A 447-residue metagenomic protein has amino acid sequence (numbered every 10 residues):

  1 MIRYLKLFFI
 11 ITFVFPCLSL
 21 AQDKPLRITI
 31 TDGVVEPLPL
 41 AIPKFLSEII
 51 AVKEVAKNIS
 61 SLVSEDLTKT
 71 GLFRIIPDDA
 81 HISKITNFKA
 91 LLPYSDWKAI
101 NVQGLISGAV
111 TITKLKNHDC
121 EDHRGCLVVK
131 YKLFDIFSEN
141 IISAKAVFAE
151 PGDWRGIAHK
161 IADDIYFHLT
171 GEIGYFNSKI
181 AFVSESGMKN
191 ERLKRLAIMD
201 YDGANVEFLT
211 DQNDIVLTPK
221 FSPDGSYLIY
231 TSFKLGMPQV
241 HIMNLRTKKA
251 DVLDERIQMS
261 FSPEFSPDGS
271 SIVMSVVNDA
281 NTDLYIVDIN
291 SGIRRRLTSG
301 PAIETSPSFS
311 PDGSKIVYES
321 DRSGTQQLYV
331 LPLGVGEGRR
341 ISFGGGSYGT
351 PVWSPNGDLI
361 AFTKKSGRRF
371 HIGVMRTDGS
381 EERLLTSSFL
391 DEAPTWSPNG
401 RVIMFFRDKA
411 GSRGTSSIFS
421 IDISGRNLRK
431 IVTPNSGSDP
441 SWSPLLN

Functional and structural regions predicted by a protein language model:
A21-P37, H123, F137-F208: C-terminal/domain-edge helix-coil "capping" segments
K24-Y94, I106-K114: Short beta-strand->alpha-helix linker/helix-N-cap micro-motif that forms a surface specificity/interaction loop
F88-D164: Amphipathic beta-strand/beta-sheet edge segments enriched in Tyr/Trp
F137, D200-A204, N244-K248, D288-G292 (+3 more regions): Short loop/turn segments that connect beta-strands within beta-propeller blades
I173, E185-R195, D211-D214, T231-V240 (+9 more regions): A flexible loop/linker signature enriched in serine peptidases of the S9 family
I180, G225-L228, G269-V273, G313-V317 (+2 more regions): Hydrophobic beta-strand positions that form the internal "hydrophobic ladder" of WD40/Gbeta-like beta-propeller blades
S416-N447: Blade-level signature of beta-propeller repeat domains, shared across WD40, Kelch, NHL, RCC1 and BNR/Asp-box propellers
